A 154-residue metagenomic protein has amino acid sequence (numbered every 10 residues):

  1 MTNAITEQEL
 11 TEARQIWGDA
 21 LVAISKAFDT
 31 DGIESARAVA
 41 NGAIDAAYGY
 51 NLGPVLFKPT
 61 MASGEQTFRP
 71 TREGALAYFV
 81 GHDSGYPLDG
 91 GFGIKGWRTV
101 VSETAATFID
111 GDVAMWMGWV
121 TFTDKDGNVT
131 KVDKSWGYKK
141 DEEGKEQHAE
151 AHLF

Functional and structural regions predicted by a protein language model:
M1-A4, A23-K26, P59: Charged, low-complexity surface segments at secondary-structure and domain boundaries
M1-Q15, D19: Basic/polar N-terminal segments that are highly enriched at the extreme N-terminus, encompassing both cleavable
I5, E9, F108, D126: Conserved aromatic-histidine-acidic binding/catalytic patches
I5, E9, W97-T99, H148: A broad structural signal for short, well-ordered beta-strand segments within beta-sheet-rich domains
Q15-T30: Extracellular/periplasmic ligand-binding regions of membrane signal-transduction receptors
A27-A106: A solvent-exposed, acidic/Ser-Thr-rich amphipathic alpha-helical stretch
I109-M117, T121, K125-F154: Short beta-strand edge/turn micro-motifs at domain boundaries
